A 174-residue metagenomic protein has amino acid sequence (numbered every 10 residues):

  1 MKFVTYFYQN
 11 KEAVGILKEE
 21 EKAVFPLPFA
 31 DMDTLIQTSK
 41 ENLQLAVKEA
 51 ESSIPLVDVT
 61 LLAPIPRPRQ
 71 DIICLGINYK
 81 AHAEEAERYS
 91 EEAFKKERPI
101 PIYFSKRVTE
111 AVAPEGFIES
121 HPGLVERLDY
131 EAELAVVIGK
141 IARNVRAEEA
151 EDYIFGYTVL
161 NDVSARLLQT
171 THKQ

Functional and structural regions predicted by a protein language model:
M1-E97, P101: N-terminal non-catalytic cap/leader segment that marks the start of a structured domain
Q70-C74, N78-Q174: Glycine-enriched loop-and-adjacent helix/strand subsegments that border the catalytic/binding cleft of enzyme cores
